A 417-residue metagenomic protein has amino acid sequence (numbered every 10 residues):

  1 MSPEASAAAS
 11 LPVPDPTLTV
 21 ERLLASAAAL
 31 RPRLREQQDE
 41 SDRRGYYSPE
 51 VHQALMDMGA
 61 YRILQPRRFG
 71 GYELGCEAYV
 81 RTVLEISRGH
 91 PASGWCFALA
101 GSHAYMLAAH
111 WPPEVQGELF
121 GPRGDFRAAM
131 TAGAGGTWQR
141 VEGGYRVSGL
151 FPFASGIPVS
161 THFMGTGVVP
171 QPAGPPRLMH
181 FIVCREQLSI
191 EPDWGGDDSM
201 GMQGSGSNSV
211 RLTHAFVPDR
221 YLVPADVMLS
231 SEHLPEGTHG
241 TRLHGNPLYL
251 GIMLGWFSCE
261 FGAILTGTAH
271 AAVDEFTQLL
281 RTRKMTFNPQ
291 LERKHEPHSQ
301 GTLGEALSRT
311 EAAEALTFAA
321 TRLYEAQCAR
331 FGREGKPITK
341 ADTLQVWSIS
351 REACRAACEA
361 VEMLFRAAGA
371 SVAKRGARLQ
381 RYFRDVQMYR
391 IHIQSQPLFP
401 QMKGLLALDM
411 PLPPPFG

Functional and structural regions predicted by a protein language model:
M1-A25, A29, F416-G417: Basic/polar N-terminal segments that are highly enriched at the extreme N-terminus, encompassing both cleavable
A25-A28, G267-H270, G304-E311, W347 (+3 more regions): Generic structural signal for well-ordered, non-transmembrane alpha-helical segments in soluble/cytosolic regions
R35, D39-D42, A312-E352, F365-A368: C-terminal helix-coil-helix/basic helical segment that borders enzyme active sites and/or dimer interfaces and provides
Y47-D57, R62-T161, A173-P176: Glycine-rich flavin
V51-A54, P113, P289-P297, A326-Q345 (+1 more regions): Charge-rich, acidic-biased intrinsically disordered regions
L150-G196: DPxDG-like acidic metal-binding loop motif
S209-T310: Glycine-rich beta->alpha junctions and the first turn(s) of the following alpha-helix
A368-G417: Glycine-rich phosphate/cofactor-binding loops in nucleotide/flavin-utilizing enzymes
